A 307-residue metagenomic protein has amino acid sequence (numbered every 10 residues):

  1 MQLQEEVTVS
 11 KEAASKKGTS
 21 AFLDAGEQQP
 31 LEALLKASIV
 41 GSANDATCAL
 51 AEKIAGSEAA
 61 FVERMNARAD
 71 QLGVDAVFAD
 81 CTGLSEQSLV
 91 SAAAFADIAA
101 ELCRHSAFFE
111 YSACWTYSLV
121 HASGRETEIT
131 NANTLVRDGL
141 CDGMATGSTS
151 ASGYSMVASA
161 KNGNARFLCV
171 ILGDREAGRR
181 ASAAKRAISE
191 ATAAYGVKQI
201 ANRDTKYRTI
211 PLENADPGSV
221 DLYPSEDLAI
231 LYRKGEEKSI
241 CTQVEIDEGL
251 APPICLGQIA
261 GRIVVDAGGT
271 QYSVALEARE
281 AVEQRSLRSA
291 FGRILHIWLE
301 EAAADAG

Functional and structural regions predicted by a protein language model:
M1-A93, L102-S106: Active-site-adjacent loops and short helices of periplasmic peptidoglycan-processing enzymes
V74, E86-G307: Domain-terminus/edge residues, biased toward the C-terminal soluble/receptor-binding domains of extracytoplasmic
